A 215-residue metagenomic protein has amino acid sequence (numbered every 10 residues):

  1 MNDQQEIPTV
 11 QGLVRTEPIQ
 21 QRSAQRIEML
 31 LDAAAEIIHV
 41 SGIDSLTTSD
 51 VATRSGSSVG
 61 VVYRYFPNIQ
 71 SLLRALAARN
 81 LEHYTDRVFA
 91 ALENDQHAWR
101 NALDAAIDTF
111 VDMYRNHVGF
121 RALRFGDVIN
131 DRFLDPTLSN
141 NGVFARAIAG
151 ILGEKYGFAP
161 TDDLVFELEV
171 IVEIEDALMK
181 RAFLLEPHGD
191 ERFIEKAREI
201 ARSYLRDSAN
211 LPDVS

Functional and structural regions predicted by a protein language model:
M1-Q25, A209-S215: N-terminal intrinsically disordered/low-complexity leader segments
S23-A34, V51, L76-Y84: Generic hydrophobic, amphipathic alpha-helix propensity
M29, I37-S71: Helix-turn-helix
I38, L73-N80, R87, N140: Alpha-helical DNA-contacting segments of helix-turn-helix folds
R79-A102: Amphipathic alpha-helical linker/stalk segments
D86, N101-N116, R132-G157, V165-E169 (+1 more regions): Amphipathic alpha-helical packing segments from all-alpha helical-bundle domains
A90-N94, L123-R132: Short linear capping/connector segments at secondary-structure termini
A122-G126, L134, E154-A201, L211-S215: Hydrophobic/aromatic-rich alpha-helical bundle segments in the mid-to-C-terminal region
